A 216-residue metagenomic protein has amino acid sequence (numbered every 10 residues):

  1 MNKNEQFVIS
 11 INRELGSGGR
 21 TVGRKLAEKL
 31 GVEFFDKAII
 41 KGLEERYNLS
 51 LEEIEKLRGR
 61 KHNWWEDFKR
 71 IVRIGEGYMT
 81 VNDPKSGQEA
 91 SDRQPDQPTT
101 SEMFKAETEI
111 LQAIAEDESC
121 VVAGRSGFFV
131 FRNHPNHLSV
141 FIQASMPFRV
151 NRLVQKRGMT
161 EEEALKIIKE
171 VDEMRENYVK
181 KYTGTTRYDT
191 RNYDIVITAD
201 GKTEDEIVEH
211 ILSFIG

Functional and structural regions predicted by a protein language model:
N4-R13, E118: Pre-Walker A (Motif I) flank of P-loop NTPase domains
I11-L26: Glycine-rich phosphate-binding P-loop
V32-E45: Short beta-strand-centered segment that lines the nucleotide-binding/catalytic pocket of NTP-utilizing
E44-S119: ATP-dependent small-molecule kinase phosphotransfer cores that center on conserved nucleotide phosphate-binding segments
K61-I71, T80-P84, T160-E204: Small-molecule kinase domains that catalyze NTP-dependent phosphoryl transfer to phosphate-bearing small molecules
T108, E204-L212: Short, amphipathic alpha-helical "lid/cap" segments that border enzyme active or binding sites
R125-F128: Short, polar loop motifs at secondary-structure junctions
N133-R157, E161-V171: Conserved phosphate-donor/acceptor-positioning beta-strand/loop module used by diverse small-molecule
